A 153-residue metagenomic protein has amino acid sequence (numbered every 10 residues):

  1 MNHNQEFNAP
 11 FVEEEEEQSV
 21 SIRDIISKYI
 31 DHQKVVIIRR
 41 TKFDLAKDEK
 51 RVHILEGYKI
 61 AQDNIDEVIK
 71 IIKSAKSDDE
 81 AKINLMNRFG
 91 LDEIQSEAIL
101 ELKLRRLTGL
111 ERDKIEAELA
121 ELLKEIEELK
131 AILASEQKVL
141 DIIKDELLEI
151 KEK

Functional and structural regions predicted by a protein language model:
M1-K153: C-terminal interaction appendages of subunits in large macromolecular complexes
